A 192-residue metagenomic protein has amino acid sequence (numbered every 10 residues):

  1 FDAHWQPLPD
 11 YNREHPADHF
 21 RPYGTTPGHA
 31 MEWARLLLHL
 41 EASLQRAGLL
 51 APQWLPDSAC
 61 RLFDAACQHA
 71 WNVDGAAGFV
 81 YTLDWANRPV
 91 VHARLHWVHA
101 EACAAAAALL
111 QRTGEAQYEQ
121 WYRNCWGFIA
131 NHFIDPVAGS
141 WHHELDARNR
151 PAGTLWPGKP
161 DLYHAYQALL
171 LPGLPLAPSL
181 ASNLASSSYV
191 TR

Functional and structural regions predicted by a protein language model:
F1-R192: Glycan-recognition and catalytic cores of secretory/periplasmic carbohydrate-active enzymes
